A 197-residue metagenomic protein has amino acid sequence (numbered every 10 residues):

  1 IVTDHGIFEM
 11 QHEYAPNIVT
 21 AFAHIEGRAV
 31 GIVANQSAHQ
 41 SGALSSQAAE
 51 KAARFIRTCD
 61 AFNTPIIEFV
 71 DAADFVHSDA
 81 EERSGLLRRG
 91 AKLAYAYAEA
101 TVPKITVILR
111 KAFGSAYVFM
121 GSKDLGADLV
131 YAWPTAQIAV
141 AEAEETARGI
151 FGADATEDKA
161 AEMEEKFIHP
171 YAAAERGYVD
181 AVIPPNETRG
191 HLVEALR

Functional and structural regions predicted by a protein language model:
I1-R197: Ligand-binding clefts of soluble mixed alpha/beta catalytic domains
